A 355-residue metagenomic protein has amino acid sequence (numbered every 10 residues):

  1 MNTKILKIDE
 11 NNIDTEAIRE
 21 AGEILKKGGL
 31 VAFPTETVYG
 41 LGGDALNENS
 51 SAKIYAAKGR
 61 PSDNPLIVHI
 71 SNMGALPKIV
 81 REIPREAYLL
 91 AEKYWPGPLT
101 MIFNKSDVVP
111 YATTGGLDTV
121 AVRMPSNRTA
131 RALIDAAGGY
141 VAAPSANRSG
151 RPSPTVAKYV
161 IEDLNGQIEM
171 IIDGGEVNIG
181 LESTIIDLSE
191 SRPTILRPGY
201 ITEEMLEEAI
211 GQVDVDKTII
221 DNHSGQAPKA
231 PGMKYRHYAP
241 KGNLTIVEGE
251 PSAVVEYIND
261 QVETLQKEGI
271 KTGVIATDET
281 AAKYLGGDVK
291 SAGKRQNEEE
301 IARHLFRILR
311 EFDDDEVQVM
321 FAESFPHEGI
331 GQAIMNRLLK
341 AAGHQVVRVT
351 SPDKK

Functional and structural regions predicted by a protein language model:
M1-K355: Active-site-adjacent structural elements in enzyme catalytic cores
